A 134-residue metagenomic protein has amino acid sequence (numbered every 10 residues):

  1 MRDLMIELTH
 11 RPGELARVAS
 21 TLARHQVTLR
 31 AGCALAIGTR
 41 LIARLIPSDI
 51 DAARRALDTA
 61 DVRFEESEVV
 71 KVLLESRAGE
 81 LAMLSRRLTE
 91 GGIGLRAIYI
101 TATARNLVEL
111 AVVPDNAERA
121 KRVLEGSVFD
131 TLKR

Functional and structural regions predicted by a protein language model:
M1-R134: A conserved regulatory-domain signal marking ACT and ACT-like small-molecule sensing domains and adjacent regulatory
